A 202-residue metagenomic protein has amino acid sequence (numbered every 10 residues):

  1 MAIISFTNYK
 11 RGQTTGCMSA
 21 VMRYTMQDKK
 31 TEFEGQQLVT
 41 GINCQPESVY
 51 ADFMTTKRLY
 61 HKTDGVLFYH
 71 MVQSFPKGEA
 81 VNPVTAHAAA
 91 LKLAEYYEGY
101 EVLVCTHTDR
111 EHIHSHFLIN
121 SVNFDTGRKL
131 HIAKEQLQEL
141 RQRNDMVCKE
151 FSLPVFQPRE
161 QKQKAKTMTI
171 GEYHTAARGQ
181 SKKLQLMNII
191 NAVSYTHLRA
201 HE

Functional and structural regions predicted by a protein language model:
M1-R199: N-terminal nicking endonuclease/strand-transfer module with a His-rich metal-binding environment and a catalytic Tyr
E202: A short, basic/aromatic helix-end/turn motif that makes direct DNA contacts
